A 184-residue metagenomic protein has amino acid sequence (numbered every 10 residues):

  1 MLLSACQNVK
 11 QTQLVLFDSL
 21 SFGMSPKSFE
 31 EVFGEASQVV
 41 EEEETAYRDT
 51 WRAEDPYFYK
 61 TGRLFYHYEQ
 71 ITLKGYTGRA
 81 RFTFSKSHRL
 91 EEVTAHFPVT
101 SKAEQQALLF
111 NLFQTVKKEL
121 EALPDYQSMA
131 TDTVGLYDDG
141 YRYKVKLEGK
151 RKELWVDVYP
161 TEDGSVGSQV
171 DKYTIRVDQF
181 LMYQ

Functional and structural regions predicted by a protein language model:
L3-A5: C-terminal motif of bacterial Sec signal peptides marking the signal peptidase cleavage site
Q7-V9: Bacterial signal peptide processing site
Q13-S19: Short, recurring structural edge motifs at helix starts
G23, V32-V39, T83, T115 (+2 more regions): Structured segments of extracytoplasmic/periplasmic soluble domains in secreted or envelope-associated proteins
M24-Y57: Post-signal-peptide N-terminal segment of Sec-exported extracytoplasmic proteins
E69-G140: Long, charged/polar, surface-exposed segments that mediate recognition or autoinhibition
P98-T100, Y141-Q184: An acidic-aromatic pocket/loop used at catalytic or ligand-binding sites
